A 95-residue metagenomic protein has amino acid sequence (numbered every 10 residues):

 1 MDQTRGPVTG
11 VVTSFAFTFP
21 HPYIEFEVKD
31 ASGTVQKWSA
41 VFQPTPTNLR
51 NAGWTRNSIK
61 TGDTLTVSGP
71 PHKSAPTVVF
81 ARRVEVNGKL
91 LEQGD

Functional and structural regions predicted by a protein language model:
M1-F19: Short, glycine/small-residue-enriched coil/turn segments at secondary-structure junctions
T18-K29: Short aromatic-glycine-enriched beta-strand elements
A31-Q43: A short macromolecule-binding patch
F42-N51: Short, structured beta-strand/loop micro-motifs enriched in basic residues and often containing a Trp
R50-V67: Short nucleic-acid-contacting surface segments enriched for D/E, G, S/T with interspersed K/R
H72-D95: OB-fold/S1-family single-stranded nucleic acid-binding modules
